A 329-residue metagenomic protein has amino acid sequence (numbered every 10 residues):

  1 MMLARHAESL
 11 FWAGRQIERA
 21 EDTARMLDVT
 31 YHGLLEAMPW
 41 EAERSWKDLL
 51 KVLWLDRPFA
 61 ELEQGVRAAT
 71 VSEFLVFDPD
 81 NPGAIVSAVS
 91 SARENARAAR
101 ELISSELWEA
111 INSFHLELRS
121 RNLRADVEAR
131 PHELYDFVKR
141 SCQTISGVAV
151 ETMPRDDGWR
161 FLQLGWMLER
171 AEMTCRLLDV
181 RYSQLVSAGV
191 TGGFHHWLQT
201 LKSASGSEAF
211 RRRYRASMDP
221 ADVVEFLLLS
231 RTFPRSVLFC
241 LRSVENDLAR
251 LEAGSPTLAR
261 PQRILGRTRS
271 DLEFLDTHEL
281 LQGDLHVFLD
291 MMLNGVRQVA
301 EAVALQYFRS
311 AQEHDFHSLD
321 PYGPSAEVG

Functional and structural regions predicted by a protein language model:
M1-G329: Alpha-helical transmembrane segments and their helix-helix packing motifs
